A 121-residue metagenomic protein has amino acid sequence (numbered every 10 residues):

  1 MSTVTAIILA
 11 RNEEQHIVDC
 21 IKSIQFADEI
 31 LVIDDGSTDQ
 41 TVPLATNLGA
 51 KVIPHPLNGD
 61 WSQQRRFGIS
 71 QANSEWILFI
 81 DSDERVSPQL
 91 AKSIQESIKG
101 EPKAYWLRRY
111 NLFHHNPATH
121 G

Functional and structural regions predicted by a protein language model:
T3-T5: Cell-envelope/extracellular polymer assembly enzymes that use nucleotide-activated donors
I7-E29: Short, well-formed alpha-helical segments that are part of the catalytic scaffolds of diverse glycosyltransferases
H16-V18, D39-L48, Q89-L90: Acidic helix N-cap motif at the loop->helix transition within catalytic regions of sugar-transfer enzymes
K22, R66-F67, K92: Active-site phosphate/pyrophosphate- and oxyanion-stabilizing loops and adjacent acidic/basic residues in soluble
S23, D34-L44, L57, D81: A conserved acidic beta->alpha catalytic loop
V42-Q71: Conserved donor nucleotide-binding strand/loop of the catalytic core
L57, R85-T119: Conserved donor NDP-sugar-binding/catalytic core segment of glycosyltransferases
I77: Short aromatic/hydrophobic "clamp" motif used to bind/position activated sugar donors
